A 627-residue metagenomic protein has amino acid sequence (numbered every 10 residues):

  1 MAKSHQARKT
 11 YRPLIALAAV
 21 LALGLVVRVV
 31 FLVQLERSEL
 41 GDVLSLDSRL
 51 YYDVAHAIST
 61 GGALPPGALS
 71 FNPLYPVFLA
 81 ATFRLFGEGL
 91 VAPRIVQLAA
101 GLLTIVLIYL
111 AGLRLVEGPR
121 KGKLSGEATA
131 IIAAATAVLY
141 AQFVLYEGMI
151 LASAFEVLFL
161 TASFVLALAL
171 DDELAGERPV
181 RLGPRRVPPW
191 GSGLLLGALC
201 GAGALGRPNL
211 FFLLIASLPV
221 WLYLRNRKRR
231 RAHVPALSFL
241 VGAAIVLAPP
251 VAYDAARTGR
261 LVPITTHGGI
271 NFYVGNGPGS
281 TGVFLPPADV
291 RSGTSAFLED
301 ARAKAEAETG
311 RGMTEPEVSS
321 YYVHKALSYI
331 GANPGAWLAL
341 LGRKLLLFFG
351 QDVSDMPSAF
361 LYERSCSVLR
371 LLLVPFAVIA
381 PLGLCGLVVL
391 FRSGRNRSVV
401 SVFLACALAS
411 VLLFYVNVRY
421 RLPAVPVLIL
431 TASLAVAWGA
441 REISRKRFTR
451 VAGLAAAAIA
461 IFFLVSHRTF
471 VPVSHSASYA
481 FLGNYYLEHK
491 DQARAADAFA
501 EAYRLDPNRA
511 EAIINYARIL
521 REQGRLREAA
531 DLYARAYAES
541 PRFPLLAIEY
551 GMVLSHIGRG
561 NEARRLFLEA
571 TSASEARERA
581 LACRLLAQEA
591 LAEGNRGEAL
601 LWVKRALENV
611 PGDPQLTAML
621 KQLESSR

Functional and structural regions predicted by a protein language model:
K3-H5, R120-L124, S163-L195, W221-R225 (+2 more regions): Membrane-interface transmembrane helices that cradle and orient dolichyl/undecaprenyl
L35-Y52, L64-A81, G87-V91, L261-T265 (+4 more regions): Extracytoplasmic catalytic/substrate-binding loops of multi-pass membrane glycan-assembly enzymes
S70, L74, P93-A100, I132-L170 (+4 more regions): Multi-pass, polyprenyl lipid-linked donor-dependent membrane glycosyltransferases
P73-V77, G87-V106, I131-A134, Y146 (+4 more regions): Loop-to-helix entry region of an early transmembrane alpha helix in multi-pass inner-membrane enzymes
A92, Y322, S328-Y329, A336-V400: Membrane-interface anchor segments at the N-terminal boundary of transmembrane helices in multi-pass membrane enzymes
I95-R120, A162, L166, P381-C385: Transmembrane-helix motifs of polytopic, lipid-linked glycan transferases
I108-L139, V157-L158, V180-R185, G394-V402: Transmembrane-helix signature of polytopic, membrane-embedded enzymes that assemble or transfer cell-envelope glycans
P263-L347: Membrane-proximal stem/loop segments at transmembrane-domain junctions that anchor or position
